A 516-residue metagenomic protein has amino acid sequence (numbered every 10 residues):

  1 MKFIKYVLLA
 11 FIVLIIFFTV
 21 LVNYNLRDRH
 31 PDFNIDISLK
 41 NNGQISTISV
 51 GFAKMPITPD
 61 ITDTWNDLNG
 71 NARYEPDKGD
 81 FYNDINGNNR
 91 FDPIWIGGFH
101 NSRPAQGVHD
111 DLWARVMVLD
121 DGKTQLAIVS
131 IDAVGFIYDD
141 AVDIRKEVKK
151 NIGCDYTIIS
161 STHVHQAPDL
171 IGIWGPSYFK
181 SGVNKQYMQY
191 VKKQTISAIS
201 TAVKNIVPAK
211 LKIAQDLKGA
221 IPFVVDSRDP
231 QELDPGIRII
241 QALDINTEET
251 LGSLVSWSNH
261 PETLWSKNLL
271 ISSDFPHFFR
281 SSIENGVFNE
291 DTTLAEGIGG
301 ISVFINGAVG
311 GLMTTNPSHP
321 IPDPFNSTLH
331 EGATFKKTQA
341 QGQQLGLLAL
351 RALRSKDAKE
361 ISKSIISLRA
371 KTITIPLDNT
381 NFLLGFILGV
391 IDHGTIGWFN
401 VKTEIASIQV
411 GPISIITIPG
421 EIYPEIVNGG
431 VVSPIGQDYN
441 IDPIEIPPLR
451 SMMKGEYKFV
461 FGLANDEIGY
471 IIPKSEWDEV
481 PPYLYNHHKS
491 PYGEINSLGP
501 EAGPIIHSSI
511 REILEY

Functional and structural regions predicted by a protein language model:
I4-L9, F18-S161, A167-L329, A333-A340 (+1 more regions): Conserved beta-alpha junction segments in alpha/beta enzyme cores
